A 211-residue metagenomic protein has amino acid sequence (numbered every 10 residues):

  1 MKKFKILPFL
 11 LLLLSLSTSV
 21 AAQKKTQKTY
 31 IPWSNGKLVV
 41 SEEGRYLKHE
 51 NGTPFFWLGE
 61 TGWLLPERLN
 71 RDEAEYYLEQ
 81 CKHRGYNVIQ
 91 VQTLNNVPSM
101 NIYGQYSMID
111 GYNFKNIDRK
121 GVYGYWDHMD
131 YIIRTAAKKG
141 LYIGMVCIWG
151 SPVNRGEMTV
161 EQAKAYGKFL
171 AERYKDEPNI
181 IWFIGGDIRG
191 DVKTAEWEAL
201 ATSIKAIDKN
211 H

Functional and structural regions predicted by a protein language model:
M1-K25: Bacterial Sec-dependent N-terminal signal peptides
K28-H211: Active-site mouth of glycoside hydrolases
